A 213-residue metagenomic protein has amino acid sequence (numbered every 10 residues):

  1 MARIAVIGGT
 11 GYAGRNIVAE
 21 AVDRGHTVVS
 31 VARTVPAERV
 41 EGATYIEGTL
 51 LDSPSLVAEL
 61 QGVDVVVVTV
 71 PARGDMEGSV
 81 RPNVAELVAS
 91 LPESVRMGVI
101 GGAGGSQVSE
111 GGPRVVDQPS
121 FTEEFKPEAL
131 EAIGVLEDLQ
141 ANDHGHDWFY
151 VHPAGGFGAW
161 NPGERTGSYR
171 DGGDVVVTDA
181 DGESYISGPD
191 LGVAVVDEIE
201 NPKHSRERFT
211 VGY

Functional and structural regions predicted by a protein language model:
A2-R24: N-terminal Rossmann NAD(P)H-binding glycine-rich loop of SDR-like oxidoreductase domains
V29, A85-A129, A141, F149: Conserved Rossmann-fold NAD(P)-dependent oxidoreductase catalytic core, especially the SDR/UDP-sugar
S30, P36-S94: NAD(P)H-binding glycine-rich loop region in Rossmannoid oxidoreductase-like domains and their noncatalytic homologs
E131, G182-D197, E207: Substrate-positioning beta->alpha
E137-A159: Conserved beta-loop-beta element that borders a ligand/cofactor-binding pocket
H144-G145, G158-G167, E198-E207: Glycine/proline-rich active-site loop of Rossmann-fold NAD(P)-dependent oxidoreductases
Y169-I186: A conserved pocket-lining segment of Rossmann-fold NAD(P)-dependent short-chain dehydrogenase/reductase
